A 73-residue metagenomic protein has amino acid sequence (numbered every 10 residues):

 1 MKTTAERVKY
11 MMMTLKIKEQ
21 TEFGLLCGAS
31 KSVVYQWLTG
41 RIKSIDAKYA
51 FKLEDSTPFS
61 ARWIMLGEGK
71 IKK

Functional and structural regions predicted by a protein language model:
M1-K18, E22, L26, R62: A short, Lys/Arg-rich alpha-helix, primarily the initiator
M12, L38, Y49, T57 (+1 more regions): DNA major-groove recognition helix of helix-turn-helix
G28-I45: Recognition helix of helix-turn-helix/homeodomain-like DNA-binding domains that insert into the DNA major groove
A47-W63: DNA major-groove recognition helix of helix-turn-helix/homeodomain DNA-binding modules
W63-K73: Short amphipathic recognition helices of helix-turn-helix/homeodomain-type DNA-binding modules
